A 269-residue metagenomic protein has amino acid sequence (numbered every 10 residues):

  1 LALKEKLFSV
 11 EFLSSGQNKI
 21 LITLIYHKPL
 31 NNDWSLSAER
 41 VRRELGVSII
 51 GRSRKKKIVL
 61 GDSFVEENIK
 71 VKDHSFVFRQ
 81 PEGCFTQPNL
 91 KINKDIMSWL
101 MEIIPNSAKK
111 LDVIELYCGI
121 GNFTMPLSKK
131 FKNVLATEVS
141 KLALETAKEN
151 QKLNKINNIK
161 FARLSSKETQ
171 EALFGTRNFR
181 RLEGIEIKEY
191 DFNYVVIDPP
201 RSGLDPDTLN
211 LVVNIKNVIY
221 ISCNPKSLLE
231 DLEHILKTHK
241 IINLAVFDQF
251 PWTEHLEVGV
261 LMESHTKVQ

Functional and structural regions predicted by a protein language model:
L1-W34, A38: Upstream accessory/linker segments immediately N-terminal to the RecA-like ATPase cores of bacterial MutS and a subset
P29-Q269: Rossmann-like S-adenosyl-L-methionine
